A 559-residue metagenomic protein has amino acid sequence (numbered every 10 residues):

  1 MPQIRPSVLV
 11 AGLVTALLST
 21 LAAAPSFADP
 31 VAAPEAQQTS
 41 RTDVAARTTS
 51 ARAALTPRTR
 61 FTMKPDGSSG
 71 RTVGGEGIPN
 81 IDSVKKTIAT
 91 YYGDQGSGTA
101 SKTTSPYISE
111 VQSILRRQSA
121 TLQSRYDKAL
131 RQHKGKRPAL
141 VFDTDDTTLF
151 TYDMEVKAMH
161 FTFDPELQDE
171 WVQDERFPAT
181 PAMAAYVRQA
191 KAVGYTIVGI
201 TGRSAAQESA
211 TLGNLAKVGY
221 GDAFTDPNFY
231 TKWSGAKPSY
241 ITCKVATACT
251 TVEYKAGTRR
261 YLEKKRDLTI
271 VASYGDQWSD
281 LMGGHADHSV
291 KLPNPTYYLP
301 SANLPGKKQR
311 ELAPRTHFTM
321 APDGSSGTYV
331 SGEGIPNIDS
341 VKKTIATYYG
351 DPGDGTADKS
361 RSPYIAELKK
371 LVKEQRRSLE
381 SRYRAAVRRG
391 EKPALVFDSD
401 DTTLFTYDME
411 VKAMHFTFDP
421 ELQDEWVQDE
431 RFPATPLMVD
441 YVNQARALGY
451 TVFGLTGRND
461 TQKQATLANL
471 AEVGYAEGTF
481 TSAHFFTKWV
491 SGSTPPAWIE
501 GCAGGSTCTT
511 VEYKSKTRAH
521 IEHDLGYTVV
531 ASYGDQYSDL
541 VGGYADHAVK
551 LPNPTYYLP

Functional and structural regions predicted by a protein language model:
P2-F142, G306-F397: Non-catalytic pre-domain segments flanking phosphatase-related domains
Q37, D43-T56, A206-K343, K359 (+3 more regions): C-terminal cap/substrate-recognition subdomain and adjoining C-terminal extension of metal-dependent phosphatase-like
G74, S97-S109, D169-F177, V198-R203 (+6 more regions): Second-shell loop/turn segments in exported
R117, T121-K128, T151-E155, Y186-T196 (+9 more regions): Structured segments of extracytoplasmic/periplasmic soluble domains in secreted or envelope-associated proteins
R125-A139, Y195-R203, P227, V271-S273 (+4 more regions): Surface-exposed patches in mature extracellular/periplasmic domains of secreted proteins
P138-T151, G199, P393-T406, G454: Asp-based phosphoryl-transfer active-site loop
D146, M183-A216, Y230-T231, D401 (+2 more regions): Substrate-recognition element of Asp-dependent hydrolases with the DxDx(T/V) motif
T148-A182, R388-R389, T403-P436: Active-site neighborhood of HAD-like aspartate-dependent phosphohydrolases
